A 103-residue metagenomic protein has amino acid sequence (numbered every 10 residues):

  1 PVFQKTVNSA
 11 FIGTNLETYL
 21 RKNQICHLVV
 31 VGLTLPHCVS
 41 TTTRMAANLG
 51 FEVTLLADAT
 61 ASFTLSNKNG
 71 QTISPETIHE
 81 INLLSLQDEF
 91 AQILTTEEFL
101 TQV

Functional and structural regions predicted by a protein language model:
P1-V103: Active-site-adjacent betaalpha module
